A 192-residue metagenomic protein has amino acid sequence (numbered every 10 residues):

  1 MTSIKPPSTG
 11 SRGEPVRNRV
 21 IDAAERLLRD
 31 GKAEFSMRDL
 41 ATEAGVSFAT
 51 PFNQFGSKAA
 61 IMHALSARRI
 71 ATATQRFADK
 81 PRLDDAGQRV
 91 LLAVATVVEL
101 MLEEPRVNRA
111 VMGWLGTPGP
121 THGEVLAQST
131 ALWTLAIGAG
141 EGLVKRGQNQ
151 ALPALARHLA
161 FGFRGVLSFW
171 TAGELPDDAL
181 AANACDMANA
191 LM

Functional and structural regions predicted by a protein language model:
M1-E43, A60-H63: Basic, helix-initiating cap at the start of DNA-binding domains
V20-L28, A73, V97, F163: Short hydrophobic clusters on alpha-helical segments that form packing/core surfaces in small helical domains
L28, A60-R69, V111, L115 (+2 more regions): Alpha-helical DNA-contacting segments of helix-turn-helix folds
K32-A33, N53, A172: Helix-turn-helix/winged-helix DNA-binding modules
S36, R109-G113, G123, K145-R146 (+1 more regions): Short, hydrophobic secondary-structure boundary micro-motifs
G45-F55: Short hydrophobic/aromatic patch on the recognition helix
A64, A78-R106, T117, Q128: Hydrophobic alpha-helical connector segments
P118-R164, A182-N189: Amphipathic alpha-helical packing segments from all-alpha helical-bundle domains
